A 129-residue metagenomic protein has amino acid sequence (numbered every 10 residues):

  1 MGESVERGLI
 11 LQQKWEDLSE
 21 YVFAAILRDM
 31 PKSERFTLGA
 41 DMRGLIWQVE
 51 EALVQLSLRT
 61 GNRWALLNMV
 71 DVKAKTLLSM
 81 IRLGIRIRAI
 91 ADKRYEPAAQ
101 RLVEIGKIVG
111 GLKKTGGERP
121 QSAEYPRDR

Functional and structural regions predicted by a protein language model:
M1-R129: Amphipathic alpha-helical assembly/interaction segments
